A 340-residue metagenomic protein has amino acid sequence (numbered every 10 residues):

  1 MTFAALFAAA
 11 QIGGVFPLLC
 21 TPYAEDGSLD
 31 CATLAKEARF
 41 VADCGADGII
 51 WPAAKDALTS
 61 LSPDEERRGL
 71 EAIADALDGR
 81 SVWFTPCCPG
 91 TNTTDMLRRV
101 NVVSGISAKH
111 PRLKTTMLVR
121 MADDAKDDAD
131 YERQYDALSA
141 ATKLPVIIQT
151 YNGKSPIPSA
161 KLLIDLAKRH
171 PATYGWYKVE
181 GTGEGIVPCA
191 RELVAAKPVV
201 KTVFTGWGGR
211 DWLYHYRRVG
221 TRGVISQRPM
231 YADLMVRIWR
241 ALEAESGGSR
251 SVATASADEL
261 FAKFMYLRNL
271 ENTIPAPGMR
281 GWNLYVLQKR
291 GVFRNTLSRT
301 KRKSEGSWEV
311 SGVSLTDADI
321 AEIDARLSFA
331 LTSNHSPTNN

Functional and structural regions predicted by a protein language model:
F3-P156: Active-site beta->alpha loop and helix N-cap motifs at the rims of alpha/beta catalytic domains
D30-T33, E37, E65, G69 (+12 more regions): General structural feature for long, well-ordered alpha-helical segments within catalytic domains of soluble enzymes
A32, G45, Y214-N340: Structured C-terminal cap/extension of enzyme domains
S60, R67, I164-D165, L242 (+1 more regions): Alpha-helix boundary/capping detector
S62-E65, D127, S159, E305-T316: Ser/Thr-centered flexible coil motifs
T85, M117-E132, T182-E192, R218-R222 (+1 more regions): Repeat-unit-sized solenoid/scaffold elements
A137-P145, N152-P277: Catalytic alpha/beta core domains of metabolic enzymes, predominantly
